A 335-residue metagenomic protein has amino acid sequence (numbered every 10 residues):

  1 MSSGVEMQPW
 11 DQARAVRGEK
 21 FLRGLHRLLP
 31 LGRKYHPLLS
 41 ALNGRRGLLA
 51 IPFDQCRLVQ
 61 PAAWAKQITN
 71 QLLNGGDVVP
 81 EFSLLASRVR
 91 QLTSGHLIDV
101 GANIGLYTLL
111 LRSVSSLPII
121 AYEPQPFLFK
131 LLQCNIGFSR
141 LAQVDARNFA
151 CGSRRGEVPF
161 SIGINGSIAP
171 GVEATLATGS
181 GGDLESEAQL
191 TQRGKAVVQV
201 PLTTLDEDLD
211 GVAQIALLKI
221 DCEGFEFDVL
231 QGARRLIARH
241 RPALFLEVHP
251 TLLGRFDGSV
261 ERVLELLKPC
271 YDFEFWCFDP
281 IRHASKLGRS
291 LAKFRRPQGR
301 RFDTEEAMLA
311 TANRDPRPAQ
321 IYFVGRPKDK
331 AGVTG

Functional and structural regions predicted by a protein language model:
M1-A142, E187-V198, D208-V212, F275 (+2 more regions): S-adenosyl-L-methionine
L73-I98, E157-P159, A174-H240, L252-G258: Short internal loop-to-helix segment that lines adenine-nucleotide cofactor pockets
A102, C151-S153, L205, C222 (+1 more regions): Hydrophobic pocket-lining residues within nucleotide cofactor-binding pockets
L111-V114, A233-H240, L267-C270: Short, conserved loop/helix-junction motifs that constitute active-site signature segments in enzyme catalytic cores
Q133, G137-G171: Core alpha/beta nucleotide-donor-binding catalytic domains of modification enzymes
R241-V248: Conserved beta-strand signature within the Rossmann-like core of class I S-adenosyl-L-methionine
V260-E274: Conserved Class I S-adenosyl-L-methionine
